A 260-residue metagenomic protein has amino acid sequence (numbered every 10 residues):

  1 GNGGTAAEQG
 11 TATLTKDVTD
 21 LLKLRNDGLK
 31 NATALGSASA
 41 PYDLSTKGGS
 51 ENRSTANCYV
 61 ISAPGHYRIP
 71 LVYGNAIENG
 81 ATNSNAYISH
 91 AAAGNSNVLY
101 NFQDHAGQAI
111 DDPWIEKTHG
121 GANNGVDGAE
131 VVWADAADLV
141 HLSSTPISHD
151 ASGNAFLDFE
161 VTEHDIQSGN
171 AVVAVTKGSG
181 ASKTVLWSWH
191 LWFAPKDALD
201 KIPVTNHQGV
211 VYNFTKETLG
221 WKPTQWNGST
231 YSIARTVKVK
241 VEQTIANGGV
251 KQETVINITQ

Functional and structural regions predicted by a protein language model:
G1-P146, I202-N247: Solvent-exposed, low-complexity, repeat-rich "mucin-like" stalks and linkers
I147-A151: Short beta-strand segments within Ig-like beta-sandwich modules, predominantly Fibronectin type-III
S152-S168, V172: Extracellular/luminal low-complexity segments enriched in Ser/Thr/Pro
T176-G180: Beta-strand-rich extracellular modules
T184-W189: Extracellular and select intracellular beta-sandwich modules with Ser/Thr-enriched, small-residue motifs on
H190-L199: Short beta-strand edge segments in extracellular beta-sheet folds
N247-Q260: Structured core of small recognition/catalytic domains
